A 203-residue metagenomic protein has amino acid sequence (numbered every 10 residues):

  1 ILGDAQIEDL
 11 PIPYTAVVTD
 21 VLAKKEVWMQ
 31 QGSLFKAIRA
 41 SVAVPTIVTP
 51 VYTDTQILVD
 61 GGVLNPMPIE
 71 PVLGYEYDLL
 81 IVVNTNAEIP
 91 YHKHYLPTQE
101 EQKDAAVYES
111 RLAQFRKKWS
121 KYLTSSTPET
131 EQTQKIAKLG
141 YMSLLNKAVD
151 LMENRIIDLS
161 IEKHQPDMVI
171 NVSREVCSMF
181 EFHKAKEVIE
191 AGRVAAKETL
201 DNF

Functional and structural regions predicted by a protein language model:
I1-F203: Patatin-like phospholipase
